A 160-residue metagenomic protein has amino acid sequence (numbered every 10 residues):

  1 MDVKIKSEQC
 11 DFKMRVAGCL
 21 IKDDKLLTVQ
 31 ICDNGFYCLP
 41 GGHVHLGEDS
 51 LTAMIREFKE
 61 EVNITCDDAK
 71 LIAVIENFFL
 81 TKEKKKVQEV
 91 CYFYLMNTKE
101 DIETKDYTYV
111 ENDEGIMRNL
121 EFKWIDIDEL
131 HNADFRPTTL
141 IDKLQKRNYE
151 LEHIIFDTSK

Functional and structural regions predicted by a protein language model:
M1-A17: Acidic, metal-coordinating catalytic segment for phosphate/diphosphate chemistry, firing primarily on the Nudix
K13-A17, E89-F93, N119: Short hydrophobic/aromatic beta-strand or adjacent loop that forms the aromatic wall/cage of a ligand/substrate-binding
L20, L95-N97, W124-D126: Short, well-ordered beta-strand micro-motif
K22-E60: Conserved Nudix-box catalytic region and its N-terminal flanking loop in Nudix hydrolases and closely related
D24-L26, N34, H45, N77-F78 (+1 more regions): Short, charged/polar surface micro-motifs in flexible loops or helix N-caps
G35-Y37, E103-T104, Y109-K160: Nudix hydrolase/Nudix homology domain
T65-V74: A short coil-to-beta-strand element that immediately follows conserved catalytic motifs
F79-Y107, K143-L144: Active-site-adjacent beta-strand/loop module that shapes the phosphate/pyrophosphate-binding cleft
